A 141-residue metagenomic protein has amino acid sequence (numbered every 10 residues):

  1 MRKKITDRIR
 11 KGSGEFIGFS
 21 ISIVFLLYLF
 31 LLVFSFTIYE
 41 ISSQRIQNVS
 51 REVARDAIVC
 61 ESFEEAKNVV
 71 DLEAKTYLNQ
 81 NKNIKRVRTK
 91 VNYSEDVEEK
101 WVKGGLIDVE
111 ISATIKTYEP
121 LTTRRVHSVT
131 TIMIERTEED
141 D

Functional and structural regions predicted by a protein language model:
M1-R2, E98: Generic N-terminal leader/processing signal
R2, D108-D141: Low-complexity, S/T/G/P-rich flexible repeat/linker segments used as non-globular hinges and stalks within
R2-D71: Alpha-helical assembly-interface signal, strongest on the long, hydrophobic N-terminal helix that forms
I23, R88, R125: Solvent-exposed, flexible loop/coil residues
S35, E98-K100, E119: Residues embedded in well-ordered secondary-structure elements
E52-S112, D140: Short amphipathic secondary-structure patches
